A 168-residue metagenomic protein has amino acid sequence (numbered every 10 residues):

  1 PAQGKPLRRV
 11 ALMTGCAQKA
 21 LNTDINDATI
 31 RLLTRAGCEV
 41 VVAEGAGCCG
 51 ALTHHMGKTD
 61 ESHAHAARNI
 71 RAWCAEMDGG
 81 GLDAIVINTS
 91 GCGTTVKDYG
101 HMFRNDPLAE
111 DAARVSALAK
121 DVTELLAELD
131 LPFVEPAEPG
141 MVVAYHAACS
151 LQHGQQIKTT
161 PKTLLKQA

Functional and structural regions predicted by a protein language model:
P1-A168: Iron-sulfur cluster-binding electron-transfer modules in prokaryotic oxidoreductases
